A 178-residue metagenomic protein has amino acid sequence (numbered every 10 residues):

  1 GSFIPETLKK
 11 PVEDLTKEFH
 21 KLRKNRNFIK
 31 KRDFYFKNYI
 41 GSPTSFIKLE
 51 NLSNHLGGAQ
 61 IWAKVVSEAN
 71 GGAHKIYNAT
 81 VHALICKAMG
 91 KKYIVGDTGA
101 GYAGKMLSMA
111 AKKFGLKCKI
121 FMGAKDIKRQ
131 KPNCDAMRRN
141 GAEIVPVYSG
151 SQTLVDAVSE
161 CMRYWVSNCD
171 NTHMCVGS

Functional and structural regions predicted by a protein language model:
S2-S178: PLP-dependent amino-acid enzyme catalytic core
